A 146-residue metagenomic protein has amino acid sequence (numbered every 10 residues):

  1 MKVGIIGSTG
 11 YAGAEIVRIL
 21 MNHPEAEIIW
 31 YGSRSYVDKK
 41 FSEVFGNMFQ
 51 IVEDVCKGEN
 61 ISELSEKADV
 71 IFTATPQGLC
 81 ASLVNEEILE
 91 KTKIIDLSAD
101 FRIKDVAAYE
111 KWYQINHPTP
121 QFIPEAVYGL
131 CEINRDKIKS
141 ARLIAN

Functional and structural regions predicted by a protein language model:
M1-N146: N-terminal Rossmann-like NAD(P) cofactor-binding subdomain of oxidoreductases, focused on the glycine-rich
